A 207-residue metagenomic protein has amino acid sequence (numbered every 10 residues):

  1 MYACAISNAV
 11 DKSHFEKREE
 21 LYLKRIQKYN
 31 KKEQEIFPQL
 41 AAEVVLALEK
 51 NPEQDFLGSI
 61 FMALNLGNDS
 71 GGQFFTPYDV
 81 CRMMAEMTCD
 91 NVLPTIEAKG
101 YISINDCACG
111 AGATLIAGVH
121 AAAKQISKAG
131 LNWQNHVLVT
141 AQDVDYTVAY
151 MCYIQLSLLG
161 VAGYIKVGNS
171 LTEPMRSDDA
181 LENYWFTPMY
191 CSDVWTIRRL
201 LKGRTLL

Functional and structural regions predicted by a protein language model:
M1-K128: Class I S-adenosyl-L-methionine
M1-V10, L171, S177-L207: Class I S-adenosyl-L-methionine
R18, R25, R82, K166 (+3 more regions): Arginine residue identity/basic-tract feature
Y78-F186: Conserved S-adenosyl-L-methionine
